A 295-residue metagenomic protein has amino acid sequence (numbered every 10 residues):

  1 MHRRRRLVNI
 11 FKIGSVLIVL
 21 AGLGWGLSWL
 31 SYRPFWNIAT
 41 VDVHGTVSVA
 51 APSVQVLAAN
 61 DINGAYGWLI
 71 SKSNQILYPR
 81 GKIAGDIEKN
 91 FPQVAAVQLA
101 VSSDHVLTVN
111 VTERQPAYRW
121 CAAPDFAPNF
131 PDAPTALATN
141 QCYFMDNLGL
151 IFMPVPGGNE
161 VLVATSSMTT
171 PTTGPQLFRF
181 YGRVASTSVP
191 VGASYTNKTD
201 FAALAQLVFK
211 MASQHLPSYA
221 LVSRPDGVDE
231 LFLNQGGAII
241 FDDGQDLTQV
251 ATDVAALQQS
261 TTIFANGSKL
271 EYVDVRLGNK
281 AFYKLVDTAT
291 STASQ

Functional and structural regions predicted by a protein language model:
M1-D42, A51-P52, L57, A65-N90 (+1 more regions): Charged, solvent-exposed interaction patches on well-folded alpha/beta domains that mediate macromolecular contacts
G45: Glycine-rich Rossmann NAD(P)(H)-binding loop
